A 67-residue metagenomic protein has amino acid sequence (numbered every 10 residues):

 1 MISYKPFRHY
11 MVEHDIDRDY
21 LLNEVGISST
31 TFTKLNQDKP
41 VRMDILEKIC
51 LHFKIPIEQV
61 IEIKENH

Functional and structural regions predicted by a protein language model:
M1-Y20: A short, Lys/Arg-rich alpha-helix, primarily the initiator
V12, N23, L51: Alpha-helical residues within the helix-turn-helix
Y20, T31, Q59: Residues in the helix-turn-helix
G26-V41: Recognition helix of helix-turn-helix/homeodomain-like DNA-binding domains that insert into the DNA major groove
K39-L51: Short, basic-rich loop-to-helix N-cap that marks the start of a DNA-contacting helix
K54-H67: Short C-terminal boundary/hinge segments that cap the last helix of small helical domains
